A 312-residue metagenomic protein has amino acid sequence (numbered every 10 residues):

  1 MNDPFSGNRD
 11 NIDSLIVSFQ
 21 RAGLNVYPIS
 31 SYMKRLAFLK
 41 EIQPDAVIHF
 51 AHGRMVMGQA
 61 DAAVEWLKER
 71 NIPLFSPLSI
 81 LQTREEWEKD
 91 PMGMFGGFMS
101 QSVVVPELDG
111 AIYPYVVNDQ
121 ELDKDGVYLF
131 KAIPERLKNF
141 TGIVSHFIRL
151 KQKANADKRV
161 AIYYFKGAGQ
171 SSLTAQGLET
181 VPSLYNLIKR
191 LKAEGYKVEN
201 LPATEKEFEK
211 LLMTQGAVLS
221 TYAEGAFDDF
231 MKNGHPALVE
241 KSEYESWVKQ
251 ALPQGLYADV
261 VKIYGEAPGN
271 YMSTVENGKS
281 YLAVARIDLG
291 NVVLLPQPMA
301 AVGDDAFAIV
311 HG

Functional and structural regions predicted by a protein language model:
M1-G312: An N-terminal assembly and electron-transfer interface module characteristic of large anaerobic redox and radical
